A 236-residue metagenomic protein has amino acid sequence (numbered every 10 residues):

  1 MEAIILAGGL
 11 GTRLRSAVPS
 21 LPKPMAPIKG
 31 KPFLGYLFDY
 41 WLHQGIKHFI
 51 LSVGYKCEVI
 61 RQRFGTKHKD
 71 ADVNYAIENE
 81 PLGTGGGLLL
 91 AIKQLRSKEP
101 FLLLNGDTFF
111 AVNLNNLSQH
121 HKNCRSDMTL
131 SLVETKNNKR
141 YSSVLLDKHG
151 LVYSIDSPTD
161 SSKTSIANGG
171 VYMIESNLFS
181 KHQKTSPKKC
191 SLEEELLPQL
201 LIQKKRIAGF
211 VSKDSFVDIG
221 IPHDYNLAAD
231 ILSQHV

Functional and structural regions predicted by a protein language model:
M1-V18, M25: N-proximal low-complexity "stem/linker" segments adjacent to membrane-targeting elements
E2-I5, R13, K31-N105, L114-N116 (+3 more regions): Conserved N-terminal catalytic core of the sugar/cofactor nucleotidyltransferase
S20-G35: Short catalytic helix/loop segments, enriched in acidic residues and glycine and frequently bearing histidine
M25, S143-L146, L197, G209: A structural signal for short hydrophobic beta-strand segments in well-ordered beta-sheet cores
L34, I60, A91, D107 (+4 more regions): Residue-level signal for inorganic ion chemistry
I46, K98, R125-S126, K204-K205: Short, high-confidence coil segments that cap the C-terminus of an alpha-helix and link into the following beta-strand
L102, F109, N115-K122, K136-N138 (+1 more regions): Catalytic-core segments of class I nucleotidyltransferases/pyrophosphorylases that form NMP-activated intermediates
C124-E134: A short, conserved acidic/glycine-rich loop-to-beta-strand motif that forms the donor nucleotide-sugar/metal
